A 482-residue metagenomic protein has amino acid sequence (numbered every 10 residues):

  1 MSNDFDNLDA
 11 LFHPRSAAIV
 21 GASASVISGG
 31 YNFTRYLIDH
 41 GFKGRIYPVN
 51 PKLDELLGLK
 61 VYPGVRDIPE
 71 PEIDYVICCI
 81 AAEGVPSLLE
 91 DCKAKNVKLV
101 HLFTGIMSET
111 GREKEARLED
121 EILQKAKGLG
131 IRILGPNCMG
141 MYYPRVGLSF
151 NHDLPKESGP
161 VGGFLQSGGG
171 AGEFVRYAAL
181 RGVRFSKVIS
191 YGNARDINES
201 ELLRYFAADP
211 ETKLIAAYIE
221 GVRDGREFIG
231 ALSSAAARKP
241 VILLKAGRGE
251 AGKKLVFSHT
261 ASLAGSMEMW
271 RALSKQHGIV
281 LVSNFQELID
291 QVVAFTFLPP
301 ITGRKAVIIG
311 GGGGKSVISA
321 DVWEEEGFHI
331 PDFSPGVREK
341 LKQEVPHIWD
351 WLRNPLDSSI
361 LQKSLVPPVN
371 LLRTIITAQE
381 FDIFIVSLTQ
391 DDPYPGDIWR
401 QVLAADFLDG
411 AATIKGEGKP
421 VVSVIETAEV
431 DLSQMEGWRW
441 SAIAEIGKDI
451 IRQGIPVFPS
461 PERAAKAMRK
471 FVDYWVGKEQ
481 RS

Functional and structural regions predicted by a protein language model:
M1-S482: Catalytic-core regions of core metabolic enzymes, especially those transforming organic acids/acyl-group intermediates
